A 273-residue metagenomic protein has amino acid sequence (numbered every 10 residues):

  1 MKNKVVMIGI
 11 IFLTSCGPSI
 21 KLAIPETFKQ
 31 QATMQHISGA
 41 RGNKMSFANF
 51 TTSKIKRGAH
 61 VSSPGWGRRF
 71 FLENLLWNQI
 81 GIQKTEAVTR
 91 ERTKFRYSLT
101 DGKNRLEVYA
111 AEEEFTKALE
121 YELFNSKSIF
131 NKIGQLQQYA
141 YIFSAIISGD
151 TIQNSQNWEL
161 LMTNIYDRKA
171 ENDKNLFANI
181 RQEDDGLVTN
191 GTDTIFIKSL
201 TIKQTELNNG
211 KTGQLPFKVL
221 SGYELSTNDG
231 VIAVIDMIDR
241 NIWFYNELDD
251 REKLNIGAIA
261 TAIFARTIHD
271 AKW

Functional and structural regions predicted by a protein language model:
K2-I8: Sec-dependent signal peptide recognition, specifically the positively charged N-region followed immediately by
I8-I10, K272: A periodicity- and composition-biased signal for non-globular, repetitive helical segments
L13-S15: C-terminal motif of bacterial Sec signal peptides marking the signal peptidase cleavage site
G17-W273: Intrinsically disordered, low-complexity proline/glycine-rich segments
